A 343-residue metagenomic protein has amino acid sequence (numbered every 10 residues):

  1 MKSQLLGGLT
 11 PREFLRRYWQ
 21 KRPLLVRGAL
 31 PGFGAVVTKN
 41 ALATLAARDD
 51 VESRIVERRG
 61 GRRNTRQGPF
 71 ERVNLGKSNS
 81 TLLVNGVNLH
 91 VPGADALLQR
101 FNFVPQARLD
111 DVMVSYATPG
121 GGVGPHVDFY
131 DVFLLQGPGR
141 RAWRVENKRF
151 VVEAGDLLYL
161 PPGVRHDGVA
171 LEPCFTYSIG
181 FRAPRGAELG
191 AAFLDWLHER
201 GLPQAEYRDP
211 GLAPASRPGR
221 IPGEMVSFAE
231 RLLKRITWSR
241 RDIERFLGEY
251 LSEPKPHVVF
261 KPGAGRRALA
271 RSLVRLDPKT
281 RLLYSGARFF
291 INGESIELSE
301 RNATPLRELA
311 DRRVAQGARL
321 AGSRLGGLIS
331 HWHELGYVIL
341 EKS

Functional and structural regions predicted by a protein language model:
M1-R17, L30-D156, V164-E206: Active-site region of the double-stranded beta-helix
M1-R63, A287-K342: N-terminal auxiliary "cap/dimerization" subdomain that precedes the catalytic jelly-roll/cupin core of mononuclear
P23, P161-P162: Proline-centered helix-kink/hinge sites
N88-G93, A154, F181, R281-Y284 (+3 more regions): Hydrophobic/basic alpha-helical segments enriched in Actinobacteria
E153, E188-L189, E224-S227, R324-G327: Generic recognition of stable, solvent-exposed alpha-helical segments in well-folded globular domains
L194-S252: Long, charge-rich alpha-helical interaction segments
K234-L309, S330, E341-S343: Acidic, low-complexity/disordered tracts enriched in E/D and polar residues
